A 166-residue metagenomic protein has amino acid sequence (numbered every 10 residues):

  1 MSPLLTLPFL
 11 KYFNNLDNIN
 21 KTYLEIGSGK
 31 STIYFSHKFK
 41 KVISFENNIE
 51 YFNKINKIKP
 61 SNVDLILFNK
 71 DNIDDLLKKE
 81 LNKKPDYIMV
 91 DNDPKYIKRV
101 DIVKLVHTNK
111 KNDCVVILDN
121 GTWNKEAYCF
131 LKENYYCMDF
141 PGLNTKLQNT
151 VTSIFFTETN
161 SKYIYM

Functional and structural regions predicted by a protein language model:
S2-I73: SAM cofactor-binding core of SAM-dependent methyltransferases, primarily the Rossmann-like beta-alpha-beta module
D17, K59, L81, N109-K110: A generic alpha-to-beta junction signature in SAM-dependent methyltransferases
T22, D86-Y87: Structural motif
I26, N47, N92, D119-G121: Generic detector of well-ordered alpha-helical packing
K70-L76, L143-Q148: A short acidic, often aromatic-flanked loop/helix-cap motif at beta-alpha or helix-coil junctions that lines enzyme
E80-D86: A short acidic, Gly/Pro-enriched loop at the edge of an enzyme's catalytic core that lines a small-molecule cofactor
Y87, P94-M166: C-terminal substrate-binding/active-site "lid" region of AdoMet-derived donor-dependent transferases
